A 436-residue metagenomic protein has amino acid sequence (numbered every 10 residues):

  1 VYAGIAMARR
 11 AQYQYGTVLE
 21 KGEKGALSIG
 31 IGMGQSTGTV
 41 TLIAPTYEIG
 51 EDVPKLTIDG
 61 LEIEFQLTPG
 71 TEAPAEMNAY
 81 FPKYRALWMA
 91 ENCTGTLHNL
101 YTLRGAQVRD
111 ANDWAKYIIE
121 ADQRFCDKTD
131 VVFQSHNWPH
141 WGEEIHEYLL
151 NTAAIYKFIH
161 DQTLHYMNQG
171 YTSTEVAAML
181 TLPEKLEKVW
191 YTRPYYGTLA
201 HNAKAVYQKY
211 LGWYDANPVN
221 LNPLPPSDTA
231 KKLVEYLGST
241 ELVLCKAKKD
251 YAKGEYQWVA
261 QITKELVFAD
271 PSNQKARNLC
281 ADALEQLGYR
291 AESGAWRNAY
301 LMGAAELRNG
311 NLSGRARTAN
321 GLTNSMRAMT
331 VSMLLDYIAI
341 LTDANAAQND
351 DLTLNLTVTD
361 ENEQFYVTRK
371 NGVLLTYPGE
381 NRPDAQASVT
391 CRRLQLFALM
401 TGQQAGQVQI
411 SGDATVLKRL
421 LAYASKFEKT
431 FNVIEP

Functional and structural regions predicted by a protein language model:
V1-T68, D113-F125: Metallo-beta-lactamase
T41-I43, V53-T57, E62-Q169: Metallo-beta-lactamase
A115-E175, M179-N217, L279, A283-Q286: Divalent-metal (often Zn2+) His-rich catalytic cores of metallo-beta-lactamase-fold enzymes
A154-Y156, L237-L244, S272-K275: Generic helix N-cap/helix-start motif at coil->alpha-helix transitions
N168-Q169, C245, K249-K253, F268-A269 (+1 more regions): Alpha-helix C-terminal capping/termination sites
M179, D250, I262-T263, W296: Alpha-helical solenoid repeat scaffolds, predominantly canonical TPR units
A230-W258, I262: Alpha-helical segment of the N-proximal tetratricopeptide repeat
E255-Q261, F268, S272, R277 (+1 more regions): Feature captures hydrophobic
